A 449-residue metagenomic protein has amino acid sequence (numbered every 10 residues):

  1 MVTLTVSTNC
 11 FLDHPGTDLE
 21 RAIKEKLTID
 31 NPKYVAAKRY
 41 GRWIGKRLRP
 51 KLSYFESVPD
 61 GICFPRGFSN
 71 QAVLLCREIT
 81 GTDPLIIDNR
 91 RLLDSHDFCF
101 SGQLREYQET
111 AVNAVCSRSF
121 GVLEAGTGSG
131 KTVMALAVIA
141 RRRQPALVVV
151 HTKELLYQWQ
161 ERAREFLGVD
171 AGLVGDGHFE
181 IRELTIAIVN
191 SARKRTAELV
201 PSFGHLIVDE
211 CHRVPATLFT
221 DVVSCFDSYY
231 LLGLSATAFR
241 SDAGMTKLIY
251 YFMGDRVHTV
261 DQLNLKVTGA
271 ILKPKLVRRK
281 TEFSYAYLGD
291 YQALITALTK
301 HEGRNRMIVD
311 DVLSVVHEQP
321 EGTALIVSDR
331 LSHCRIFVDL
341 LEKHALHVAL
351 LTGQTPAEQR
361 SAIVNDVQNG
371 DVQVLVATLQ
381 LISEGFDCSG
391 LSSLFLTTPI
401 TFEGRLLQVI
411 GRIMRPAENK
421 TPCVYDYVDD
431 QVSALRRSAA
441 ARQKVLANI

Functional and structural regions predicted by a protein language model:
F55-E56, L75-E78, P84-E124: Conserved pre-motif I regulatory segment
R118-R142, L147: Walker A/P-loop
A125, A238-F239, T401-V424: Conserved SF2 helicase motif VI
Y157, V169-E180, L325, R335-I336 (+1 more regions): Conserved helicase ATPase core of P-loop NTP-dependent helicases/translocases
F203-G204, K247, E384-P399, C423-D426: A short beta-strand element within the Helicase C-terminal
H212-K275, L446: Post-DEXD/H (motif II) to motif III coupling segment of the RecA-like Helicase ATP-binding lobe
A286-D329, R335-L340: Conserved interdomain hinge at the start of the Helicase C-terminal
R412-R442: Conserved segment of the helicase C-terminal RecA-like domain
